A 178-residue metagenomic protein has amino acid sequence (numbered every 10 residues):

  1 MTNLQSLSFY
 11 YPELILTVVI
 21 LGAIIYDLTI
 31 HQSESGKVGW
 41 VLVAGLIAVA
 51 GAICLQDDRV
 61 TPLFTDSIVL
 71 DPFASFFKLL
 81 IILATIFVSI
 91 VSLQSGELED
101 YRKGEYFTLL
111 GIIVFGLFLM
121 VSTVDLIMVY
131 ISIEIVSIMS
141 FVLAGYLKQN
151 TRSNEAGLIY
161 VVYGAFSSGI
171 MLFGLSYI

Functional and structural regions predicted by a protein language model:
M1-I178: Alpha-helical transmembrane segments of multi-pass membrane proteins predominantly involved in bioenergetics
